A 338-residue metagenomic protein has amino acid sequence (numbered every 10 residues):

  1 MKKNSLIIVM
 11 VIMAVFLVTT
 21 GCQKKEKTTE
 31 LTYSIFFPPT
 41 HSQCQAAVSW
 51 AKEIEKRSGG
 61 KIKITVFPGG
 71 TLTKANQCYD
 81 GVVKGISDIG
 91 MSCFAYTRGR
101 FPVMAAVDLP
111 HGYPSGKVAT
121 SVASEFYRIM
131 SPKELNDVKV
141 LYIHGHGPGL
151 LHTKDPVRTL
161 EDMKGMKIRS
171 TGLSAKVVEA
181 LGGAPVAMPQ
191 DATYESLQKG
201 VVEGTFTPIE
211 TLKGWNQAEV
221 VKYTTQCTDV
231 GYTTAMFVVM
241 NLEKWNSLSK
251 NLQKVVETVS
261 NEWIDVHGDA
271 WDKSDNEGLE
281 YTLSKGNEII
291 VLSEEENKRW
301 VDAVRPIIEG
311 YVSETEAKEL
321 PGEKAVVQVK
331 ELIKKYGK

Functional and structural regions predicted by a protein language model:
M1-E30, G337-K338: Short, low-complexity disordered leader/linker segments with a strong preference for bacterial N-terminal type II
C22-K117, K133-K338: N-terminal secretory/targeting leader peptides
S121-I129, K133-E134: Signature of the catalytic double-stranded beta-helix
